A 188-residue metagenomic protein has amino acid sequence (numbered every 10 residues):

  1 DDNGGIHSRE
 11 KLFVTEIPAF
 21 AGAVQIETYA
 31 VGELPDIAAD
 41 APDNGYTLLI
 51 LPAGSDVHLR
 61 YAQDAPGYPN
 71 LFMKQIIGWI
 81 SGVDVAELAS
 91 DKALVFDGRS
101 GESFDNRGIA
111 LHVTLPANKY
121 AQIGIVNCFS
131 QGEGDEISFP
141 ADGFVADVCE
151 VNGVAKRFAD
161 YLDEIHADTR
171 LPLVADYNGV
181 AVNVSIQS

Functional and structural regions predicted by a protein language model:
D1-Y46, P52-S188: Small-residue-enriched flexible segments
